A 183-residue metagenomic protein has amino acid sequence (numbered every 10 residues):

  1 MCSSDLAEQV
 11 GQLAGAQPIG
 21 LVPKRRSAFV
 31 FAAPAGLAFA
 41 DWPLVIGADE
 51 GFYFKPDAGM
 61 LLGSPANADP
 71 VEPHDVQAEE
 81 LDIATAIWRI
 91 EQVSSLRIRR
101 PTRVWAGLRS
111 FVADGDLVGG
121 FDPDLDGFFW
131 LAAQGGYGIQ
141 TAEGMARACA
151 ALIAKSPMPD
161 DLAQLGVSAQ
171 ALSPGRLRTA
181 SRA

Functional and structural regions predicted by a protein language model:
M1-S3: Short, small-residue-biased leader/transition segments that mark boundaries at the very start of proteins
L6-Q9, D69: Glycine-rich nucleotide phosphate-binding loop and flanking beta-alpha elements of Rossmann-like dinucleotide-binding
E8-Q9, S27, F52, L61 (+1 more regions): Glycine-centered loop/turn positions within well-structured domains that cap or flank conserved ligand/cofactor-binding
Q9-A28, L96: Glycine-rich beta-alpha-beta "Rossmann" dinucleotide-binding loop(s) and their flanking helix/strand
Q17-G20, A33-G127: Active-site lid/adjacent beta-loop-alpha segment flanking the redox-cofactor pocket in flavoenzymes
K24-S27, E50, G115, S168: Residues that flank catalytic or metal-binding motifs in active/ligand-binding sites
E91-A183: C-terminal catalytic lobe of FAD-dependent flavoproteins
